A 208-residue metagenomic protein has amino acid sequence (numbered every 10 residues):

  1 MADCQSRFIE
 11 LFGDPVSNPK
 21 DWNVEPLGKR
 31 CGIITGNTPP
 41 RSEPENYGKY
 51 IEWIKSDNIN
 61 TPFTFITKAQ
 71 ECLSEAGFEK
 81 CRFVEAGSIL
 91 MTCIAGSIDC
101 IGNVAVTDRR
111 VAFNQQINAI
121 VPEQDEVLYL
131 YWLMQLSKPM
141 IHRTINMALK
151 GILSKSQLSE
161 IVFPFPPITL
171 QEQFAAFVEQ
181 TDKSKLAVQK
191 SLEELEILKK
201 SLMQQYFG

Functional and structural regions predicted by a protein language model:
A2-T38, E160-E172, Q180-L202, G208: Non-catalytic DNA-recognition/assembly elements of restriction-modification systems
K20-N23, P40-G48, I145-M147: Short coil/turn segments at secondary-structure boundaries
G28-E43, D57-A86, D108: Sequence-specific dsDNA recognition surfaces
P39-R41, R110-N118, M147-E172: A short glycine-rich beta-alpha junction/loop motif
K55, C72-Q135: A short beta-sheet element
I59-N60, G96-S97, M140: Active-site/binding-pocket entry motifs
Q135-K138, H142: Short amphipathic alpha-helical signal-transduction/dimerization elements
